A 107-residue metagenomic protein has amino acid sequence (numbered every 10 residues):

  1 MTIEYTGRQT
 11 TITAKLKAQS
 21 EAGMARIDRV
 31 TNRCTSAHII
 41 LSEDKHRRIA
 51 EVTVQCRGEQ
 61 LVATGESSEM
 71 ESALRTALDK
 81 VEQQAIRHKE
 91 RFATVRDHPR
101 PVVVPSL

Functional and structural regions predicted by a protein language model:
M1-L107: N-terminal, polar/charged subdomain of small-to-medium soluble alpha/beta proteins
